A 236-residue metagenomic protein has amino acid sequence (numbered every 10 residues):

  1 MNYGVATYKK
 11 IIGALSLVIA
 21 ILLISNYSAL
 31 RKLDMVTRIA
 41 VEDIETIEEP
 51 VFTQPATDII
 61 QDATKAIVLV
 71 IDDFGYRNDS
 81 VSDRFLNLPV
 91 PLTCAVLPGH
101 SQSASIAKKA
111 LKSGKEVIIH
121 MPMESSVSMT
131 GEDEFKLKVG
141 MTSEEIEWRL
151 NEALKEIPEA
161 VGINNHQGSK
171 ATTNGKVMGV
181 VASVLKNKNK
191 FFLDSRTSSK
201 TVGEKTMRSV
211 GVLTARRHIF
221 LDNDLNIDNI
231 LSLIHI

Functional and structural regions predicted by a protein language model:
N2-S16: N-terminal Sec-pathway targeting helices
I12-N26: Hydrophobic membrane-insertion alpha-helices, especially the h-region of bacterial N-terminal signal peptides
L23-D34, D72: Membrane-interface motif at the C-terminal end of an N-terminal transmembrane signal
A29-I59: Juxtamembrane proline-rich low-complexity "stalk" or linker regions positioned immediately after a signal peptide
I60-T130: Active-site beta->alpha N-cap acidic-glycine motif
Q102-S103, S113, G131-L154: Catalytic-core regions of hydrolytic enzymes
S143-L231: Catalytic domains of cell-wall/extracellular-matrix polysaccharide-remodeling enzymes, centered on de-N-acetylation
I234-I236: Conserved small/polar residues in nucleotide/adenosyl-binding loops
